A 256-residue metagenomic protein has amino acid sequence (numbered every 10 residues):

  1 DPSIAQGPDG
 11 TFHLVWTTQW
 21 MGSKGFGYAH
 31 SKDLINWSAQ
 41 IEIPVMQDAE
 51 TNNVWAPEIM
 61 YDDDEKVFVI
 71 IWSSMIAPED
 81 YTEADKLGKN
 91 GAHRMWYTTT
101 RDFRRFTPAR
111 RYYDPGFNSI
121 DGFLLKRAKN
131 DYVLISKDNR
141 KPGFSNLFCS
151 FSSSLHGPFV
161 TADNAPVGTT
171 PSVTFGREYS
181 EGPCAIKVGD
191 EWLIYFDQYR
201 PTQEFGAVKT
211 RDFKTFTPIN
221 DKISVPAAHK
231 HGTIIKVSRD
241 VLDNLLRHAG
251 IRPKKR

Functional and structural regions predicted by a protein language model:
D1-R256: Carbohydrate-active catalytic/glycan-binding domains of CAZyme proteins, especially the secreted or lumenal ectodomains
